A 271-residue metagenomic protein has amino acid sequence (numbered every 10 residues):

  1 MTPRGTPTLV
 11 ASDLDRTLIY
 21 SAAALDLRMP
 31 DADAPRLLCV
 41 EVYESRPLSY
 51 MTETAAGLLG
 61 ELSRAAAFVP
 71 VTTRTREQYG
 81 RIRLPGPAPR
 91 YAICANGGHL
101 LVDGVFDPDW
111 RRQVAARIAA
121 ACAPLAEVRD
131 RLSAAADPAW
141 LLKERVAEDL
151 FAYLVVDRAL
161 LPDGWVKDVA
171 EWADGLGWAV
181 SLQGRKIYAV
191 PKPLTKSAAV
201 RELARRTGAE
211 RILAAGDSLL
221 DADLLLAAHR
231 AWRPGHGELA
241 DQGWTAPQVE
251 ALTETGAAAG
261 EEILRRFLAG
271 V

Functional and structural regions predicted by a protein language model:
T2-P70, G80: Active-site neighborhood of HAD-like aspartate-dependent phosphohydrolases
G5-P7, A65, P89, D149 (+1 more regions): A general structural motif
L9, A67-F68, Y91, A179 (+2 more regions): Proline-centered loop/turn at the N-terminus of a beta-strand
S21-A22, Y79-I82, D103-G104, D223-L224 (+1 more regions): Short glycine-/acidic-enriched loop or helix-start segments at secondary-structure transitions that form or flank
D26, V190, S197-V271: Mg2+-dependent phosphoryl-transfer enzymes with acidic/Ser/Thr/Gly-rich catalytic loops
D26-P30, G86-A88, A231: Glycine-rich, phosphate-binding/catalytic loops in enzymes
S49-S133: Active-site phosphate-binding/coordination module
R129-L213, S218-A227: Conserved acidic, metal-coordinating active-site core of Asp-based, Mg2+-dependent phosphoryl-transfer enzymes
